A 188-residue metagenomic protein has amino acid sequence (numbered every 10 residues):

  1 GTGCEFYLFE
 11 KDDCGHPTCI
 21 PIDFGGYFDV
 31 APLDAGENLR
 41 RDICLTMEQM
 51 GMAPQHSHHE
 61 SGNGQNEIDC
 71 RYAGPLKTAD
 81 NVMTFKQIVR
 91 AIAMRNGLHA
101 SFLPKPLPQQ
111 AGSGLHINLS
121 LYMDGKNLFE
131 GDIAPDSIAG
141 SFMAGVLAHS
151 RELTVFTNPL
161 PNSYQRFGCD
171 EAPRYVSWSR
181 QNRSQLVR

Functional and structural regions predicted by a protein language model:
G1-R188: Glycine-rich, acidic/polar active-site loops that bind/position phosphate-bearing ligands
